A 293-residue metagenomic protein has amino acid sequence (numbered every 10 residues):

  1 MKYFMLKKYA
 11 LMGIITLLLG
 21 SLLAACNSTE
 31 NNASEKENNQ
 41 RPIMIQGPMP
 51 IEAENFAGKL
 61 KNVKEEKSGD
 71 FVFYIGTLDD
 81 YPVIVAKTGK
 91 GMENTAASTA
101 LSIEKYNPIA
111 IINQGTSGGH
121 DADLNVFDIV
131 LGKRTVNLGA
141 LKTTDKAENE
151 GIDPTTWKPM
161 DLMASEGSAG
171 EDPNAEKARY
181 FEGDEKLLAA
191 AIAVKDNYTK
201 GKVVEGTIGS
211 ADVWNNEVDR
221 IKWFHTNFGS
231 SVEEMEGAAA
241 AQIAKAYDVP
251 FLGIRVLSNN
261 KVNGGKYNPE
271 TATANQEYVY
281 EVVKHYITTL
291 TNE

Functional and structural regions predicted by a protein language model:
K2-G13: Bacterial N-terminal signal peptides that target proteins for export
L22-A25: C-terminal motif of bacterial Sec signal peptides marking the signal peptidase cleavage site
S34-A100: N-terminal short beta-loop-beta anion/metal-coordinating cradle
N107-I109: Proline-aspartate-enriched helix->loop->beta-strand connector
D121-H225: Mid-sequence, gly/pro-rich, charge-dense loop/helix-turn segments that line enzyme active sites
A211-G253, V262: A C-terminal functional module that forms or caps the active site or interfaces directly with catalytic machinery
K261-E293: His/Asp/Glu-rich mid-to-C-terminal helical/loop segments that flank catalytic regions of hydrolases
